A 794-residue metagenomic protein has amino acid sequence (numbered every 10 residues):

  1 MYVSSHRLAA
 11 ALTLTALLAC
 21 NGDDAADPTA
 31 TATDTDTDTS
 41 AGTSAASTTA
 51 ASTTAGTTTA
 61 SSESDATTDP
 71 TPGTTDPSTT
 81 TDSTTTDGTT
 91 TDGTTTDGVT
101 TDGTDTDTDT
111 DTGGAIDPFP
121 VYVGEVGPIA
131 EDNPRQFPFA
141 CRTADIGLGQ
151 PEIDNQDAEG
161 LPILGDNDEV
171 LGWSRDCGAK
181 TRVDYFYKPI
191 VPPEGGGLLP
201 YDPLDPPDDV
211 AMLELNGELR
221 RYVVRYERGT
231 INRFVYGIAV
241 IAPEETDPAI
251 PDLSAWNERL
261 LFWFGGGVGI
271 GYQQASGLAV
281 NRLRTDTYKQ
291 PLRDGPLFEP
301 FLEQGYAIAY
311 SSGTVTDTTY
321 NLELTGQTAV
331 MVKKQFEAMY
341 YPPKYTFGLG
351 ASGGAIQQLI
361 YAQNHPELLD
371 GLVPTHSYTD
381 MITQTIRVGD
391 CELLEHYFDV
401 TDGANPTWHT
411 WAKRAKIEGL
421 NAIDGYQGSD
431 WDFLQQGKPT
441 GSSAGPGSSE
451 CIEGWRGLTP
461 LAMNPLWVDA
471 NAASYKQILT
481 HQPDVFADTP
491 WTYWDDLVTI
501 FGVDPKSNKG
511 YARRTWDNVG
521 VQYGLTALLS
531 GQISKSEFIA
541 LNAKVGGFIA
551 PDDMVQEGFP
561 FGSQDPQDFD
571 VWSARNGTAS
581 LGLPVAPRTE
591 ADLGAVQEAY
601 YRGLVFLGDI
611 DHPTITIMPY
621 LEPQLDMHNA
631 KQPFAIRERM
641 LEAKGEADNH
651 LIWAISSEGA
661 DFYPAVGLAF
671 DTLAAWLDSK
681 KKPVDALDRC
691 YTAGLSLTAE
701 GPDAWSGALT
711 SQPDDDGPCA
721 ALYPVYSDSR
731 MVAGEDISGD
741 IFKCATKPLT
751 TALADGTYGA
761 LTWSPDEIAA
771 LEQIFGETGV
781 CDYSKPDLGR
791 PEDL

Functional and structural regions predicted by a protein language model:
M1-L18: Sec-dependent bacterial lipoprotein signal peptides
L18-G113: Ser/Thr-rich, Pro/Gly/Ala-heavy low-complexity intrinsically disordered linkers and tails of secreted extracellular
D111-L794: C-terminal His-loop and adjacent cap/lid subdomain of alpha/beta-hydrolase
